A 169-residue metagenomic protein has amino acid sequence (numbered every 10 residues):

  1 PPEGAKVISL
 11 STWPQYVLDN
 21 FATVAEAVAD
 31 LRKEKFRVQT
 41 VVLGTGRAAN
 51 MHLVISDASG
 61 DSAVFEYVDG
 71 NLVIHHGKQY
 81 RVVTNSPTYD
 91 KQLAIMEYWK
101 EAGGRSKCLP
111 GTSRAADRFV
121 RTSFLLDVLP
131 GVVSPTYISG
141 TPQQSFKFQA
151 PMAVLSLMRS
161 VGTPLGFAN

Functional and structural regions predicted by a protein language model:
P1-A5, K33, V38: A contiguous strand-loop segment
P1-D19, M51, S56-N169: C-terminal, well-structured catalytic/ligand-binding subdomain of enzymes
Q15, V28-L31: Short, well-ordered alpha-helical packing segments
L18-E26: A short, structured loop/turn motif at beta-sheet edges
V28, Q39-T45: Surface-exposed patches in mature extracellular/periplasmic domains of secreted proteins
R37-V41, S62-V64: Secretory-pathway/luminal and periplasmic proteins that interact with or process carbohydrate-rich
R47-A49: Residues that act as N-cap/strand-start positions at coil-to-secondary-structure junctions
